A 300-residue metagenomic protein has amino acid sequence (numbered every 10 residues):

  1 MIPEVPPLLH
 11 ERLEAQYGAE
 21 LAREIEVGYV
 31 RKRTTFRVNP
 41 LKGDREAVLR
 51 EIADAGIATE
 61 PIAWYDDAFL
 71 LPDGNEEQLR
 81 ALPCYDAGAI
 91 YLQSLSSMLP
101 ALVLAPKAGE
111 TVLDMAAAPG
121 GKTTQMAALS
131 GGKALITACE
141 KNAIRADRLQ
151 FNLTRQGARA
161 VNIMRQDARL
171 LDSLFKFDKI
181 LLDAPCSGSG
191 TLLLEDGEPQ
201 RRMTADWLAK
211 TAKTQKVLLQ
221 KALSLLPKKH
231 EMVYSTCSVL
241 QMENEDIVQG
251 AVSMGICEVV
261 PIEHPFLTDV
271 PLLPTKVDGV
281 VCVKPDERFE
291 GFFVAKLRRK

Functional and structural regions predicted by a protein language model:
M1-K300: S-adenosylmethionine
